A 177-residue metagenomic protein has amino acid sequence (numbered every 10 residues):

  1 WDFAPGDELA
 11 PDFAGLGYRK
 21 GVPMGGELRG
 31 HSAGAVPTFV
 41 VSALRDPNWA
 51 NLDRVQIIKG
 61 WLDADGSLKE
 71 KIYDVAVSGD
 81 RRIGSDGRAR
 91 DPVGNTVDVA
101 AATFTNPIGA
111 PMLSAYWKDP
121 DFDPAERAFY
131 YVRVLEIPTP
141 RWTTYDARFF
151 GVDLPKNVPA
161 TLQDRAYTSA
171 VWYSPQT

Functional and structural regions predicted by a protein language model:
W1-T177: C-terminal functional module detector
